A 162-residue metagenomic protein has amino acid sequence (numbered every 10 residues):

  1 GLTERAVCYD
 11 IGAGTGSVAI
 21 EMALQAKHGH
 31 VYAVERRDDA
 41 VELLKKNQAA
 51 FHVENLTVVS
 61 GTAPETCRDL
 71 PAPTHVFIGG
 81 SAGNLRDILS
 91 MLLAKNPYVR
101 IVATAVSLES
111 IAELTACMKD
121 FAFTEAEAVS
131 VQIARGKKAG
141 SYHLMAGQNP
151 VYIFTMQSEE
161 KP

Functional and structural regions predicted by a protein language model:
R5-G14: Conserved class I S-adenosyl-L-methionine
T15-H28: Conserved SAM-binding loop of SAM-dependent methyltransferases across substrates and taxa, primarily the Class I
H28-Y32, I101: Short beta-strand element of Class I
V34-P73: S-adenosyl-L-methionine
E35-A40, G80-S81, V106: Short beta->alpha hinge that forms the Motif I/post-I loop of the SAM-binding pocket
A72-G80, D87, R100: Short SAM/SAH-binding signature in class I
L89-G147: C-terminal substrate-binding/active-site "lid" region of AdoMet-derived donor-dependent transferases
G140-P162: Core SAM-dependent methyltransferase catalytic element
